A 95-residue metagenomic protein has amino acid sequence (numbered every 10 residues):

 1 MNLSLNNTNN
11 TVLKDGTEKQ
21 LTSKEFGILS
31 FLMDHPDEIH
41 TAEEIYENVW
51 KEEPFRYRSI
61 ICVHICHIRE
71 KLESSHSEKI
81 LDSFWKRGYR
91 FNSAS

Functional and structural regions predicted by a protein language model:
M1, D37, K51, K86-G88: Glycine-centered flexibility sites
N2-F26, F91-S95: A structural micro-motif at secondary-structure boundaries
T11, T17-Q20, G27-V63, E70-S75: Positively charged, aromatic-enriched patches within helix-turn-helix-type DNA-binding elements, predominantly
Q20, I65, R69-S95: DNA-binding patch around the recognition helix
